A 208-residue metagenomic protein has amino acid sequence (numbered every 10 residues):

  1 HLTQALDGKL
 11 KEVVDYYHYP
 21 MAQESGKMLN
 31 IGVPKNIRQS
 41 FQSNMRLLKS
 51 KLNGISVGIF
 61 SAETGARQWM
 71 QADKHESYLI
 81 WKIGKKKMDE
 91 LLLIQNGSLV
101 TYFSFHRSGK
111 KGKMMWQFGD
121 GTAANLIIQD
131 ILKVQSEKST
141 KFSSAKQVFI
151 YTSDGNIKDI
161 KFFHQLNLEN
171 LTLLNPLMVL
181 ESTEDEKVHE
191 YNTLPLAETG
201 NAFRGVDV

Functional and structural regions predicted by a protein language model:
H1, S61-T64, L173-V208: Glycine-rich phosphate-binding/hydrolytic loop that grips phosphoryl groups
H1-M70, M178-E181: Active-site neighborhood for divalent-cation/phosphate handling
L6-L10, V14, I128-Q147: Phosphate/pyrophosphate-binding loops at sites that engage ATP/ADP/AMP, CoA/4′-phosphopantetheine, polyphosphate
E24, G84-K87, F142-S144: Short flexible coil/turn linkers enriched for glycine and charged/polar residues that connect secondary-structure
V33-P34, W81-K85, F149-G155: Structural motif
Q39-T64, S98-S139: Glycine-rich phosphate-binding loop plus the immediately following alpha-helix
A66-G112: Gly/Thr-rich phosphate-binding beta-strand-loop-beta motif of the actin/hexokinase/Hsp70
S143-E169: Glycine-rich phosphate-binding loops at beta-strand->alpha-helix junctions
